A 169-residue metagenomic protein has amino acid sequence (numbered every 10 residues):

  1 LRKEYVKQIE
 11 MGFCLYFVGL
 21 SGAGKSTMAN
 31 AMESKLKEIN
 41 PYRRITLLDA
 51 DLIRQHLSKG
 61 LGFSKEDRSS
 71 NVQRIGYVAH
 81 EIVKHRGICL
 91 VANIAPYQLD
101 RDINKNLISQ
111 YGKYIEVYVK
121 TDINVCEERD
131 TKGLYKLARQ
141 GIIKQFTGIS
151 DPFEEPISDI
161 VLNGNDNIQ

Functional and structural regions predicted by a protein language model:
L1-C14: Extreme N-terminal, non-catalytic leader segments that precede Walker-type/kinase nucleotide-binding cores
G12-Y16, R44, I88-L90: Residue-level preference for the first positions of well-ordered beta-strands
V18-S21: Residues at the beta-strand->loop junction immediately N-terminal to the Walker
A23-K84: Conserved substrate/cofactor phosphate-moiety recognition/catalytic segment in nucleotide-dependent phosphotransferases
I45-L47, Y114-Y118, D159-V161: Conserved beta-strand scaffold positions in the cores of enzyme catalytic domains, especially in NTP/NDP-utilizing
H56, S64-G112, V119, Y135-A138 (+1 more regions): Glycine-rich phosphate-binding loop used to anchor ATP phosphates in small-molecule kinases, encompassing both
K120-I123, E128-Q169: Small-molecule kinase domains that catalyze NTP-dependent phosphoryl transfer to phosphate-bearing small molecules
